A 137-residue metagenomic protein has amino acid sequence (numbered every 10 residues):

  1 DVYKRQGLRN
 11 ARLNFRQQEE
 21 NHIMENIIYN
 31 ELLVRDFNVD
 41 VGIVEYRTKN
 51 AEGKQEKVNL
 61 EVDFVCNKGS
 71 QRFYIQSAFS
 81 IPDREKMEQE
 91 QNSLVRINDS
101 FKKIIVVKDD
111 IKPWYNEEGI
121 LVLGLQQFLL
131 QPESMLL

Functional and structural regions predicted by a protein language model:
D1-L137: A cross-kingdom feature that marks ATP-driven nucleic-acid transaction machinery
